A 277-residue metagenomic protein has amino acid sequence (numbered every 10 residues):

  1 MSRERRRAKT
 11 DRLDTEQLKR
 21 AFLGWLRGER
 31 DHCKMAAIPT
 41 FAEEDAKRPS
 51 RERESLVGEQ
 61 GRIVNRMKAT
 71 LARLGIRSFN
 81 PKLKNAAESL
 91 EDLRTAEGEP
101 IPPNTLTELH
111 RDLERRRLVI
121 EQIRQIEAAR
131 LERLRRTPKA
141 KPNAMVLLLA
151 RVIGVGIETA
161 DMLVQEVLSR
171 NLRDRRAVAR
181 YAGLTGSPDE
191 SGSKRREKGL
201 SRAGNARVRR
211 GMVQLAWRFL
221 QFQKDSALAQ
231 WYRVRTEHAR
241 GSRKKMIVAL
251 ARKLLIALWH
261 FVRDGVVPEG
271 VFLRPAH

Functional and structural regions predicted by a protein language model:
M1-M35, S89-R94, K194-G204, L220: Short alpha-helix plus adjacent loop in nuclease-associated cores
E16, D45-L148, P275: Glycine-rich, often acidic, oxyanion-interacting loops/wings at catalytic, nucleic-acid, or phospho-protein interfaces
L26-R30, I63-V64, I126, L168-L172 (+2 more regions): Short helix-capping/linker segments at secondary-structure and domain boundaries
K34-E52, N104, K194-L200, Q230-V248: Short, solvent-exposed helix-loop connector elements
M145-R243: Phosphate-backbone recognition surface of nucleic-acid-processing proteins
S193-K194, W231-H277: Low-complexity, acidic/Ser/Thr- and charged residue-rich accessory regions of DNA metabolism proteins
